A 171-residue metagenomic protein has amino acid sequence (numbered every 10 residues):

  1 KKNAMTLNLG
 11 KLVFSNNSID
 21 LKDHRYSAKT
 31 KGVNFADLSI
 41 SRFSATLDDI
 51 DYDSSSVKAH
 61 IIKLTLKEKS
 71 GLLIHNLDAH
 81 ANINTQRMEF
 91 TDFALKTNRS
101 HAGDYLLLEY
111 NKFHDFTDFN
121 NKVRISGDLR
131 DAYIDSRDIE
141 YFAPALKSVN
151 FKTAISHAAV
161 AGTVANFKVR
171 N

Functional and structural regions predicted by a protein language model:
K1, A165-N171: Short, intrinsically disordered, charge-balanced linker/junction segments flanking boundaries in proteins
K2-G103, L108-I125: Elongated, acidic membrane-bridging lipid-handling scaffolds and related periplasm/extracellular "bridge/tunnel" systems
T30-G32, A143-L146: Extracellular loop and loop/strand-boundary signature of outer-membrane beta-barrel proteins
G71, N150-K152: Short sequence motifs at beta-strands and strand-loop junctions characteristic of Gram-negative outer-membrane
L77, A154-S156: Hydrophobic, lipid-facing positions within transmembrane beta-strands of outer-membrane proteins
Q86, T163-A165: Outer-membrane beta-barrel channels and translocator barrels
A132-R137: Outer-membrane beta-barrel translocator/channel fold
A158-V160: Membrane-embedded beta-strands that build the outer-membrane beta-barrel scaffold
